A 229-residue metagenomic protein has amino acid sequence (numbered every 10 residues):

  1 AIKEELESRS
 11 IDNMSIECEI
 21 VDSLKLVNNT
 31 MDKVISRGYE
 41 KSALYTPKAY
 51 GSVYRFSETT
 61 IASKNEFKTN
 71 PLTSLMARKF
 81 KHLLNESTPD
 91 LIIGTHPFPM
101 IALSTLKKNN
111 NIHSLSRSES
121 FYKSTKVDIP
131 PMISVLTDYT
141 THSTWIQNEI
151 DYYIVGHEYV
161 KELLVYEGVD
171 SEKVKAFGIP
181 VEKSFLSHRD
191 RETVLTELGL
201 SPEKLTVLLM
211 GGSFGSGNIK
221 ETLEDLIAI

Functional and structural regions predicted by a protein language model:
K3-E86: Conserved N-terminal ligand/cofactor-binding loop architecture of enzyme catalytic domains
V27, M100-A102, T140-S143, K161-E162 (+1 more regions): Short, well-ordered alpha-helical microsegments
L84, K123-P131, S143-Y152: A conserved, positively charged/aromatic
N85-D90, L200-P202: Glycine-rich phosphate-binding loop signature in dinucleotide/nucleotide-binding domains
L91-M100, S104-D138: Active-site proximal beta-strand in glycosyltransferases
D151-F214: A nucleotide-sugar donor-handling region in carbohydrate enzymes
N218-I229: Short hydrophobic signal-anchor/transmembrane segments that target glycosyltransferases and glycosylation machinery
